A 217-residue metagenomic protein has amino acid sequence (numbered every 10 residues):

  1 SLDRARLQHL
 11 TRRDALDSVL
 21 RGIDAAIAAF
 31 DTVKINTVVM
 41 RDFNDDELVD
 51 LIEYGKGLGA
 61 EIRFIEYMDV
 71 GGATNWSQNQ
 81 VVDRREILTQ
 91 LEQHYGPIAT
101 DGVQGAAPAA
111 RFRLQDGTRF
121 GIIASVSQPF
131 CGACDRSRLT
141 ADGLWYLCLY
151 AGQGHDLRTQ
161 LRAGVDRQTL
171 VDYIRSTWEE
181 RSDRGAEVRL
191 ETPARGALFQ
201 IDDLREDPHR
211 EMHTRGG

Functional and structural regions predicted by a protein language model:
S1-I65: Radical SAM/AdoMet-radical enzyme domain recognition
D3-L10, G71-N75, D156-R158: A short acidic, helix-capping loop that chelates divalent metal ions and anchors anionic groups
R13-L16, D45, V81, A151 (+1 more regions): Electropositive phosphate-/nucleotide-binding environments in soluble metabolic enzymes
A26, H94, T177-R181: Change "in soluble alpha/beta enzymes" to "in soluble alpha/beta proteins
T32, N44-L48, Y54-G57, E61-T140 (+1 more regions): A C-terminal junction/extension of Radical SAM enzymes
Q128-G217: Radical SAM enzyme core and accessory elements
